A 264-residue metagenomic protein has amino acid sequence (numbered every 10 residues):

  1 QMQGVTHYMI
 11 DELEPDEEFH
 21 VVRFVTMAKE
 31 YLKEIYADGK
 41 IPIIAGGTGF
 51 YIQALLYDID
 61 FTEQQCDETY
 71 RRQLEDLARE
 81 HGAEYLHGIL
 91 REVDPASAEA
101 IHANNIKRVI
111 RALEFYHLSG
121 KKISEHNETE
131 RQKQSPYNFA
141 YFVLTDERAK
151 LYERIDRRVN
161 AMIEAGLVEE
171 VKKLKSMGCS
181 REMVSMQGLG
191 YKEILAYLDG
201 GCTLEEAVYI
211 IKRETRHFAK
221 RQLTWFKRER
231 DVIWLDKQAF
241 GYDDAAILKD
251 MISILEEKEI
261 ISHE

Functional and structural regions predicted by a protein language model:
Q1-E264: Phosphate/pyrophosphate-binding catalytic cores of soluble transferases and nucleic-acid-acting enzymes
